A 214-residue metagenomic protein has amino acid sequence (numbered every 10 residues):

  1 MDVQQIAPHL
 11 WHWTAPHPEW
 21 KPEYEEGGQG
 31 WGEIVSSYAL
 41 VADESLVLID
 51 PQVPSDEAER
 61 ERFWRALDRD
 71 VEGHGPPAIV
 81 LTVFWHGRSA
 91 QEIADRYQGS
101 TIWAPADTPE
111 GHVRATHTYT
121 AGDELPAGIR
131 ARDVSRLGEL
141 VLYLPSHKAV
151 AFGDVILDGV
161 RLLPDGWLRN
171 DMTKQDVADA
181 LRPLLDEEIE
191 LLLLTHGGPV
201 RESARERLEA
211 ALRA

Functional and structural regions predicted by a protein language model:
M1-E23, P76, G87-S89, D95-Y97: A short, flexible N-terminal coil/short beta segment enriched in small residues
M1-Q5, A39, G122: Short, exposed beta-strand/loop patches in secreted or surface proteins that constitute
D2, P8-E19, G32, S45-D56 (+1 more regions): Metallo-beta-lactamase
P18-A78: Pre-active-site segment of Zn-dependent metallo-hydrolases
P22-E23, A58-E59, S89-E92, R114 (+2 more regions): Short glycine-/acidic-enriched loop or helix-start segments at secondary-structure transitions that form or flank
V53-L125: Active-site HxH/HxHxD metal-binding segment of metal-dependent hydrolases
P126-R130: Conserved N-terminal boundary motif of the eukaryotic protein kinase catalytic domain
